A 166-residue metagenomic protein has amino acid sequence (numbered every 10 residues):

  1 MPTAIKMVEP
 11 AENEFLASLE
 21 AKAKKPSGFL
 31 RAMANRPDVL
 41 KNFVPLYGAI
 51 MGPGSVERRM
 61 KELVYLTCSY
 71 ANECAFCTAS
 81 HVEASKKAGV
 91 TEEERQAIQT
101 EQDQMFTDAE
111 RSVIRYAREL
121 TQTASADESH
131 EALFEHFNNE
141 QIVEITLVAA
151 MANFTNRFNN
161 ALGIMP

Functional and structural regions predicted by a protein language model:
M1-P166: Hydrophobic alpha-helical segments
